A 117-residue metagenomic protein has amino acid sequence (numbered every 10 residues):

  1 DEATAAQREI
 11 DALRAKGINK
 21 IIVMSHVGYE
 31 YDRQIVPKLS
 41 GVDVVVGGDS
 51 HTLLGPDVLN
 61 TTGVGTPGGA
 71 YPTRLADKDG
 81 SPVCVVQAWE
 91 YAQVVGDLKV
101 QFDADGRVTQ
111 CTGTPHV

Functional and structural regions predicted by a protein language model:
D1-K20: Binuclear metal-dependent hydrolase catalytic cores centered on His/Asp/Glu-rich metal-binding motifs
K20-I22, D43-V44: Short, Asp-centered acidic motifs that coordinate Mg2+ and/or phosphate in catalytic or ligand-binding sites
S25-G28: Short, well-ordered beta-to-alpha junction loops that form the rim of enzyme active sites and present histidine/acidic
E30-V117: Active-site-adjacent helix-turn-beta-strand microarchitecture at beta-sheet edges that either contains or buttresses
